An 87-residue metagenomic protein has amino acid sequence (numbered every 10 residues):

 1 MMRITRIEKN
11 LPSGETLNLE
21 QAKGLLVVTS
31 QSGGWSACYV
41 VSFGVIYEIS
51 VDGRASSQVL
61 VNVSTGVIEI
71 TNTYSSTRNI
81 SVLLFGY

Functional and structural regions predicted by a protein language model:
M1-I4, I46-E48: Tryptophan-centered short beta-strand motifs
M2-G24, S30-S36, R54-S57: Surface-exposed ligand/attachment interfaces on beta-rich extracellular proteins
E20-G24, S42-V45, V63-V67, G86: Short, solvent-exposed coil/turn segments at beta-strand boundaries
V28-S36, V40-F43, T73-S75, G86-Y87: Short, flexible beta-strand-to-coil junctions
V40-G53: Surface-exposed beta-strand/loop patches in noncatalytic accessory domains and peripheral targeting/linker segments
V51-S57, V61-V63: Contiguous, well-ordered beta-strand patches that form the walls/edges of small beta-barrel/beta-sandwich domains
N62-N79: Asparagine-centered strand-capping/turn motif at beta-strand->loop junctions
S81-L83: Beta-strand signatures of extracellular beta-sandwich domains
